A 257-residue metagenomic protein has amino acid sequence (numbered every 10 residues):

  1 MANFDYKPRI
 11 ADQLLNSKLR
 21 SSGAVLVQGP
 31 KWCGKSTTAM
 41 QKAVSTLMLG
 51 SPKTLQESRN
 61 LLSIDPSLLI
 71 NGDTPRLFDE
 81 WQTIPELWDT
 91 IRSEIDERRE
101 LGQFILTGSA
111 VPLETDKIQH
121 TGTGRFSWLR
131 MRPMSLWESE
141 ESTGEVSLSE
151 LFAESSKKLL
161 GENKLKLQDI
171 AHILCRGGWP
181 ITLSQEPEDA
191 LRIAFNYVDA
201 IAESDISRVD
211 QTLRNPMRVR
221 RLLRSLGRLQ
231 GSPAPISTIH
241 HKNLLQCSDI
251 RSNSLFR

Functional and structural regions predicted by a protein language model:
M1-L19: N-terminal pre-Walker A segment at the start of P-loop NTPase domains
V27: Hydrophobic anchor at the beta1->P-loop junction of P-loop NTPases
K35-S36: Conserved lysine of the Walker
T46-F78: Short glycine-rich substrate-engagement loop in P-loop NTPases that contacts/grips substrate
L77-F78, Q103-S109, R130, S139: Structural recognition of the conserved hydrophobic beta-strand(s) that form the central parallel beta-sheet of P-loop
W88-P112, Q119-H120: Conserved catalytic/switch belt of AAA+ P-loop NTPases
P112-W128, E140-E145: Short regulatory helix/loop adjacent to the ATP-binding pocket of P-loop NTPases
E141-R257: Interdomain hinge/linker elements that couple catalytic modules in large macromolecular machines
